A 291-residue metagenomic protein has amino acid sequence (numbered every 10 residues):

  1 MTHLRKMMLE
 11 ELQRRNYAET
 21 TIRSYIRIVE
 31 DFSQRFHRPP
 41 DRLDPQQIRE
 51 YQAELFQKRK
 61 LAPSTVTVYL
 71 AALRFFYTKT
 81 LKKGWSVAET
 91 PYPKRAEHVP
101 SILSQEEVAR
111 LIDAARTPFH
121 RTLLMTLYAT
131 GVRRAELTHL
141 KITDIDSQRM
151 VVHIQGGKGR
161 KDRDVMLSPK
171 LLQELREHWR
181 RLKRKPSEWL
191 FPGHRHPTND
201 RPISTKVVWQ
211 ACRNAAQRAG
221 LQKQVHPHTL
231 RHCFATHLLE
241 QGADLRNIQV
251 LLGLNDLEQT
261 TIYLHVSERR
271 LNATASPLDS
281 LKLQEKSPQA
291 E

Functional and structural regions predicted by a protein language model:
M1-E291: Conserved catalytic core of the tyrosine transesterase superfamily
